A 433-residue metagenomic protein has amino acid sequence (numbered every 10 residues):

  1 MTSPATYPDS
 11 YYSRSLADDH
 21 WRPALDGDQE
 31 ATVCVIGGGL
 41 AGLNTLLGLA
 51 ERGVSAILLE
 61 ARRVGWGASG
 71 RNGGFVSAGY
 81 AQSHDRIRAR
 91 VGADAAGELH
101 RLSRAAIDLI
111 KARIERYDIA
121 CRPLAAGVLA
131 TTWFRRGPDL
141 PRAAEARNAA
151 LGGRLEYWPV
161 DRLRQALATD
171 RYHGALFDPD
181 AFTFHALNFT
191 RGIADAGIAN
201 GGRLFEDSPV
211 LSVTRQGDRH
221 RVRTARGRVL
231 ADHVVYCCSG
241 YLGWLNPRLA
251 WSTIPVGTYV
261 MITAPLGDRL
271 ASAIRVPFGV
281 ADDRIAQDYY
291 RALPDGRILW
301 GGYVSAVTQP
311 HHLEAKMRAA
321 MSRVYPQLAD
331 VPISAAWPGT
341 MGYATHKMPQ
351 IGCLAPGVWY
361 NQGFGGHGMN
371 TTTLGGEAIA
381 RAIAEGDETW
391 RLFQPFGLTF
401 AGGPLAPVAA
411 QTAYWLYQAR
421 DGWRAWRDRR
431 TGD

Functional and structural regions predicted by a protein language model:
M1-V33: Extreme N-terminal leader/targeting segments of oxidoreductases
A31-L58: N-terminal Rossmann-like FAD-binding beta1-loop-alpha1 element of flavoenzymes
E51-R71: Glycine-rich FAD pyrophosphate-binding loop
R71-R101: Glycine-rich active-site loop/strand segments that organize a redox cofactor
R90-A196: Rossmann-like flavin
D108, R116-L124, V210-S212, R228-D268 (+1 more regions): Active-site substrate-recognition segment that forms the wall of the catalytic cavity or substrate channel
R171-D232: Helical element adjacent to the flavin cofactor pocket in flavoenzyme catalytic cores
T308-P310, E314-R427: C-terminal catalytic lobe of FAD-dependent flavoproteins
